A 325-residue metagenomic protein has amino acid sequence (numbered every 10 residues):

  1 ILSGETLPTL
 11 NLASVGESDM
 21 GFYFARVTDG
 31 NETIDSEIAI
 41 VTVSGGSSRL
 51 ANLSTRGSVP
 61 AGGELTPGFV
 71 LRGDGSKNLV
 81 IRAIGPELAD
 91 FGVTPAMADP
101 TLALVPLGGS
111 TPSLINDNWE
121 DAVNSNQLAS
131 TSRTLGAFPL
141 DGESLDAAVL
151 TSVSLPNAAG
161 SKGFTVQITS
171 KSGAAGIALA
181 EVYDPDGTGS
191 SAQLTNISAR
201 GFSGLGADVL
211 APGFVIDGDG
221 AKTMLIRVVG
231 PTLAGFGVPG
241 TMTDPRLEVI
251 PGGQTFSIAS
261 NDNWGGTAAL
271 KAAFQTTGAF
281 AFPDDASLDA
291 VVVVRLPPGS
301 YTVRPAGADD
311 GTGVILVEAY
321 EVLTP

Functional and structural regions predicted by a protein language model:
I1, A25-R26: Core motif of extracellular immunoglobulin-like domains
I1-S14: Surface-exposed, flexible coil segments in extracellular/virion-facing regions
L12, E17-D19, P297-P298: Surface-exposed loops/turns
E17-F22, V43: Beta-strand repeat architectures
T28-T33: Short, solvent-exposed loop/turn segments at the edges of extracellular beta-sandwich modules
D35-S44: Terminal edge beta-strands and adjacent linker/stalk segments of extracellular immunoglobulin-superfamily beta-sandwich
G45-P325: A sequence-level detector for low-complexity, Ser/Thr- and acidic-rich stretches
